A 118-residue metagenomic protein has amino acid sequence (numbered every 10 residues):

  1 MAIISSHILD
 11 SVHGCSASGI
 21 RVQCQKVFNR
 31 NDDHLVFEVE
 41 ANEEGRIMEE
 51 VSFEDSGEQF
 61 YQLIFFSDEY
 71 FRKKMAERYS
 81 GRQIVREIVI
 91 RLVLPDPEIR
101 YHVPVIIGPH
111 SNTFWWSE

Functional and structural regions predicted by a protein language model:
A2-R91, P95, H102: Beta-strand-dominated extracellular/periplasmic modules and repeats in secreted or surface-exposed proteins
P95-E118: Compositionally biased low-complexity segments at domain edges in trafficked proteins and select soluble regulators
